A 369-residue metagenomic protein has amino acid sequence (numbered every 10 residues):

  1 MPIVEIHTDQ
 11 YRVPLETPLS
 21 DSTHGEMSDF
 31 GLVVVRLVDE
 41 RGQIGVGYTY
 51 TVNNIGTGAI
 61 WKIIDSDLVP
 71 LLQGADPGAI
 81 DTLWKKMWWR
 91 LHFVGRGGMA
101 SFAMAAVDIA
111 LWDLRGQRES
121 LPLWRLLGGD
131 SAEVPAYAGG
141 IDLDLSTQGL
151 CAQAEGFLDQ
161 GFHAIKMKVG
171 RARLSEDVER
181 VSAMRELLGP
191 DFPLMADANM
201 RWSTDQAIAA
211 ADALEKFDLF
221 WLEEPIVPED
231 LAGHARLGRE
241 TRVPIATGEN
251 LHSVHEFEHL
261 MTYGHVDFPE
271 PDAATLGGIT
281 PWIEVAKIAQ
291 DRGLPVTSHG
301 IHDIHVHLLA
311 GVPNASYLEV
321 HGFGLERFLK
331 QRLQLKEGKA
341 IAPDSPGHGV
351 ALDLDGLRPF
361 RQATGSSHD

Functional and structural regions predicted by a protein language model:
M1-P70, P359-R361, G365-D369: N-terminal basic, low-complexity leaders that serve as flexible interaction/assembly modules and, when applicable, as
I3, G42, L68, V107 (+8 more regions): Conserved, mostly hydrophobic/aromatic
V4-L15, M27, L32, H299-D369: Flexible C-terminal active-site loop/helix
E5, V38-R118: Metal- or metallocofactor-binding catalytic centers and their adjacent structured scaffolds across diverse enzyme
G47, A136-G139, I165-M167, L194-A198 (+5 more regions): Hydrophobic faces of well-ordered beta-strands that scaffold small-molecule active sites in alpha/beta enzyme cores
D108-I141: Glycine-rich, aromatic-flanked loop segments that form ligand/cofactor-binding clefts across common enzyme folds
G128-T241: Metal-dependent enolase-superfamily TIM-barrel catalytic cores that perform enediolate-based chemistry
D212, D218, E229-K339: Shared catalytic-loop signature of beta/alpha-barrel
